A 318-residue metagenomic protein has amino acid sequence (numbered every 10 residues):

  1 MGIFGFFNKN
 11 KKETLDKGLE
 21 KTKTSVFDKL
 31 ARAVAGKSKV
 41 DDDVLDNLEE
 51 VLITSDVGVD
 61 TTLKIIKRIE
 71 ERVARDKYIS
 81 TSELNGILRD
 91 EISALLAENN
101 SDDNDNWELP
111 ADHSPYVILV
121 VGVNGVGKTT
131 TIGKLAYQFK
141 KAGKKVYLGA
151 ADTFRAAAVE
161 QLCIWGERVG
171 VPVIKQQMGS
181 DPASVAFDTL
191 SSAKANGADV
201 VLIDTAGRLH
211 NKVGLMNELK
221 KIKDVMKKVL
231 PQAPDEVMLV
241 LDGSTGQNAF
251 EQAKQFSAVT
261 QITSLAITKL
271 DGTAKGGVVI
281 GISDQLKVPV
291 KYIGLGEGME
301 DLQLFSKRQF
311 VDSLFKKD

Functional and structural regions predicted by a protein language model:
G2-F4, K9-L15, E20: Switch/coupling subdomain of P-loop NTPase systems
I3, N104-N106, L135, E251-A253 (+1 more regions): Short beta-alpha junctions and helix-cap segments that line functional grooves
K12-D16, G125, T153, L215-L219 (+1 more regions): Short acidic/polar alpha-helix capping motifs at helix-coil junctions
D16, E20-A151, A158-M178, A186-K194 (+1 more regions): Primarily NTPase-proximal linker/entry elements flanking Walker-type ATP/GTP-binding cores
D42, L63, Y78, S82 (+5 more regions): Non-catalytic, surface-exposed connector residues within folded enzymatic/regulatory domains
V59-T61, R155, D271, M299: Short hydrophobic/aromatic residue motifs in ordered secondary structure
Q161, D181-N196, N211-K316: Conserved catalytic-core segment of NTP-binding enzymes
A206-R208: Short glycine-rich anion-binding loops that position phosphate/pyrophosphate groups of nucleotides and phosphorylated
